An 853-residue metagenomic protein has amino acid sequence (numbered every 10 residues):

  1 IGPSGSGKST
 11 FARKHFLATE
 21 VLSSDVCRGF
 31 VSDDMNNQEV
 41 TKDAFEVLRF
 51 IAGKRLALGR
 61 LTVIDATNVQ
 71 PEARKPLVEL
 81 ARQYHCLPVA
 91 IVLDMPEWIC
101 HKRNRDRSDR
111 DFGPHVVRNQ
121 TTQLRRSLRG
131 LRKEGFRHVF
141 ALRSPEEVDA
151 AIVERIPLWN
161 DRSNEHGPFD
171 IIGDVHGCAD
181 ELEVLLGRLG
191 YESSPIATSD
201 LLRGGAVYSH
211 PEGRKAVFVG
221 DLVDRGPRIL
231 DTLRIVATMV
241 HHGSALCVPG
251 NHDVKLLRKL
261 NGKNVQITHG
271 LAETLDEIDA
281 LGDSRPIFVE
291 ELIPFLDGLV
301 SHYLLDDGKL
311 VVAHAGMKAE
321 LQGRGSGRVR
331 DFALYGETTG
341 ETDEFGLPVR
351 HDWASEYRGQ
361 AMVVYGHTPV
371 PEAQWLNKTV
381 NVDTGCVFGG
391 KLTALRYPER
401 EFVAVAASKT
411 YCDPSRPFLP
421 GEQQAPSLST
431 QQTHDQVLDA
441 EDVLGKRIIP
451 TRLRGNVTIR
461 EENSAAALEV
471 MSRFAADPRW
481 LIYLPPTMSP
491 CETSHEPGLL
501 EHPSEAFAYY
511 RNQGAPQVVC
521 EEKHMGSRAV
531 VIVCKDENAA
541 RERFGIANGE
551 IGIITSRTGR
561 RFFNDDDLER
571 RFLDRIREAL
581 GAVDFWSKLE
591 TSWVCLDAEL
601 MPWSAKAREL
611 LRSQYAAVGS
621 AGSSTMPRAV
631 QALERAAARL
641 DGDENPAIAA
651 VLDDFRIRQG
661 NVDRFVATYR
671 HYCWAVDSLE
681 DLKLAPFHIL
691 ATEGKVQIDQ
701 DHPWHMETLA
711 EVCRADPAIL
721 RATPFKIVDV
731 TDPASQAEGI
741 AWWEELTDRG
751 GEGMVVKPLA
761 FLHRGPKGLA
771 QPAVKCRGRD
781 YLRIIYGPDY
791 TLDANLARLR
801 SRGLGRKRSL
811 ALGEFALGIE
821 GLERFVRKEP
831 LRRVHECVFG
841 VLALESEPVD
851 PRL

Functional and structural regions predicted by a protein language model:
I1, A18, Q83, M95-R155: Conserved GTP-binding G-domain of TRAFAC-class P-loop NTPases and closely related GTPase folds
S6-T62, E72, W98-H101: Conserved substrate/cofactor phosphate-moiety recognition/catalytic segment in nucleotide-dependent phosphotransferases
F30-D34, L56, N68-D109, Q123: ATP-dependent NMP and nucleoside kinases share a basic, alpha-helical "lid"
V116, P211-R214, R225-L304, A319 (+2 more regions): Active-site neighborhood of divalent metal-dependent phosphoester bond hydrolases
D149-L233: N-terminal active-site segment of His-dependent metallophosphoesterases
D331, Y335-S429: Acidic, His/Gly-rich catalytic cores of divalent-metal-dependent hydrolytic chemistry
S429-A506, R528: Low-complexity, highly charged intrinsically disordered N-terminal segments that act as targeting/localization
L500-S556, A649-L853: Nucleic-acid 5′ end/cap handling module spanning
